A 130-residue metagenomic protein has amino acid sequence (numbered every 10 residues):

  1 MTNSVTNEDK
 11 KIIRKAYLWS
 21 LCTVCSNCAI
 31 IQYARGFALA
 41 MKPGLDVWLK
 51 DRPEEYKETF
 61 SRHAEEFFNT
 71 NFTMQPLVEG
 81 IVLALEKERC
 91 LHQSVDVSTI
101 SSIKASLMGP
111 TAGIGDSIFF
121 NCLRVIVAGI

Functional and structural regions predicted by a protein language model:
M1-D96: Soluble N-terminal domains of membrane-associated systems
S98-I130: Transmembrane alpha-helical segments and their cytosolic interface motifs in multi-pass membrane proteins
